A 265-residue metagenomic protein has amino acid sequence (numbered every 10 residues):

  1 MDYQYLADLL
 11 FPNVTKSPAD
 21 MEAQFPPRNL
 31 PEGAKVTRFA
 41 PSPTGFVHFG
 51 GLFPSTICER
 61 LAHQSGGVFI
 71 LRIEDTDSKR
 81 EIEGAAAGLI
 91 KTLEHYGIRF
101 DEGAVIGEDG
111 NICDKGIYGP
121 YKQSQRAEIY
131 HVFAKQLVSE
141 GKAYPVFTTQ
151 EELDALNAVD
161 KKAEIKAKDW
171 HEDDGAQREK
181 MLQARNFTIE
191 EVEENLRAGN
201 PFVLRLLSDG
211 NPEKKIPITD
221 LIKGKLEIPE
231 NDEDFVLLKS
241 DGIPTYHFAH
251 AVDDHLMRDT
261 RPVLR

Functional and structural regions predicted by a protein language model:
D2-K166, I243: N-terminal Rossmann-like or analogous alpha/beta NTP/dinucleotide-binding catalytic cores that position adenine
S139, A143-R265: Active-site cores that bind ATP or allylic diphosphates and position pyrophosphate for catalysis
